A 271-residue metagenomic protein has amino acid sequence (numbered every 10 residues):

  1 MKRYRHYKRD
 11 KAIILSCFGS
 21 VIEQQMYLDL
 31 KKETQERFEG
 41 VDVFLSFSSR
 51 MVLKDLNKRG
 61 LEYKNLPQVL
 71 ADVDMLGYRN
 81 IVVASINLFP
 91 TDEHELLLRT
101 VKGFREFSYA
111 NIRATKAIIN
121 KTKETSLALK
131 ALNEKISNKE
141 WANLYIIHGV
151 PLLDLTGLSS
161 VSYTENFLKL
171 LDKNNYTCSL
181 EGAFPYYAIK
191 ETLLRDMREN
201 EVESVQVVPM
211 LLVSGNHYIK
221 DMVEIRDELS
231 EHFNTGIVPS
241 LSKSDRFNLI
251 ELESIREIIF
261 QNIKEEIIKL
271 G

Functional and structural regions predicted by a protein language model:
M1-G271: Extended amphipathic ligand-handling, pore-lining, and cofactor/metal-binding catalytic surfaces
